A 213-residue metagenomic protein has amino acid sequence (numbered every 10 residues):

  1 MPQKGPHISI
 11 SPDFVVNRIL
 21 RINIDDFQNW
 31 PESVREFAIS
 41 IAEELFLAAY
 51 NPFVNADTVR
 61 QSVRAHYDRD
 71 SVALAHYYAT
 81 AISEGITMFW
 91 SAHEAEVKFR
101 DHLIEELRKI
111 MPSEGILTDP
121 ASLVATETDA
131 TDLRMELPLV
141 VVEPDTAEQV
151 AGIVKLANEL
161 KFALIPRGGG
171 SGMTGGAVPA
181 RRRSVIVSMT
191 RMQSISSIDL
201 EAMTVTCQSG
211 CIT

Functional and structural regions predicted by a protein language model:
M1-T213: Noncatalytic alpha-helical scaffold of FAD-dependent oxidoreductases
